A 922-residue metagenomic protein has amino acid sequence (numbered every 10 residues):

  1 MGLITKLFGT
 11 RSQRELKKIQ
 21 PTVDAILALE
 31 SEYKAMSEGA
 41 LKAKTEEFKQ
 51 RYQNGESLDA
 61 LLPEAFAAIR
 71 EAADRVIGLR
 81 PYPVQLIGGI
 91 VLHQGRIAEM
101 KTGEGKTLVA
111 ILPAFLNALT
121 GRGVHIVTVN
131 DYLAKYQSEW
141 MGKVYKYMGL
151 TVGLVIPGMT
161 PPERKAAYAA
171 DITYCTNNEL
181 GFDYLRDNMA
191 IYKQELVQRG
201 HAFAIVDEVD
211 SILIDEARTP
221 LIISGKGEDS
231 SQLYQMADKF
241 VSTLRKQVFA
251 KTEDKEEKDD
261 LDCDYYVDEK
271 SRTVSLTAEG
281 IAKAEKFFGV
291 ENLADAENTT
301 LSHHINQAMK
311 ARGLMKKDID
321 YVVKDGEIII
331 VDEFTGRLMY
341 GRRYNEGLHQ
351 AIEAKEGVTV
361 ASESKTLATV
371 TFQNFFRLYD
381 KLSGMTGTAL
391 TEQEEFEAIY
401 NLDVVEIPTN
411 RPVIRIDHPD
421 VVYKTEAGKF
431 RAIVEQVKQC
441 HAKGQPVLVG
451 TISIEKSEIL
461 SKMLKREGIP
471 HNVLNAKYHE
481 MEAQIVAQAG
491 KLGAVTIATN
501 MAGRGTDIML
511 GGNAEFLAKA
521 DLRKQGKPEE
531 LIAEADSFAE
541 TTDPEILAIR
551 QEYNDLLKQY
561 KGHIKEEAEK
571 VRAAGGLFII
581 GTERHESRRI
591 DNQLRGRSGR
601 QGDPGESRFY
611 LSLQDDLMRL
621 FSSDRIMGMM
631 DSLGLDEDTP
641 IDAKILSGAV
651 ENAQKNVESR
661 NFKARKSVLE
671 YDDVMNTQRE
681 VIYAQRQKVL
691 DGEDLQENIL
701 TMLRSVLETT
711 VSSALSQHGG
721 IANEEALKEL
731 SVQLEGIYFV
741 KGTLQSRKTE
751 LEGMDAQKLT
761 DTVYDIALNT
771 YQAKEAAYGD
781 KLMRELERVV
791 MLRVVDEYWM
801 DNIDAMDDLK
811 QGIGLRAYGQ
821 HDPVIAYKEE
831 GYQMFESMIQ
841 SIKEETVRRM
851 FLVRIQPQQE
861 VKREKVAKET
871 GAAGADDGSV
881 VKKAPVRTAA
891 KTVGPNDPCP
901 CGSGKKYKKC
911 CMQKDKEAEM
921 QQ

Functional and structural regions predicted by a protein language model:
M1-S612, D616-G634, A684, T701 (+1 more regions): Conserved P-loop NTPase motor core
Y321-I329, T335-R342, V571-R572, F578-I580 (+7 more regions): Extended, charged helical/alpha-beta scaffold domains that provide interaction surfaces
G894-N896: Short coil/loop residues immediately preceding or within conserved phosphate-binding loops of NTP-utilizing enzyme
C899: Short cysteine-rich clusters marking metal-coordination/redox-active sites
G904-K909: Conserved tryptophan-centered aromatic signature that marks the ligand-binding surface of SH3 and related Trp-rich
